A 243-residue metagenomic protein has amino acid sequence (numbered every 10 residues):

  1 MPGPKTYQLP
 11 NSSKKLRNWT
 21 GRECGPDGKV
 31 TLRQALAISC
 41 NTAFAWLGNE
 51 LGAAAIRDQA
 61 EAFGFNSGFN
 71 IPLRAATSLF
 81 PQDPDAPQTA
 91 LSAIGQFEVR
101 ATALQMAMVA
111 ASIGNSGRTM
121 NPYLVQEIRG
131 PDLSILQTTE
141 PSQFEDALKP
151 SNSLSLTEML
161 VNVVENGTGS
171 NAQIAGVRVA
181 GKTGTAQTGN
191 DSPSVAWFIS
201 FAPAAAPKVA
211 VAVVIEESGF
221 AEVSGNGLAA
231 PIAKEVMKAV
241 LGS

Functional and structural regions predicted by a protein language model:
M1-E216, G225: Beta-lactam-recognizing serine transpeptidase/beta-lactamase-like catalytic domain environment
S134-E140, A230-S243: Short, gly/Ser/Thr-rich active-site loops of penicillin-recognizing serine hydrolases
L148, A221-I232: Short alpha-helix boundary/capping segments
